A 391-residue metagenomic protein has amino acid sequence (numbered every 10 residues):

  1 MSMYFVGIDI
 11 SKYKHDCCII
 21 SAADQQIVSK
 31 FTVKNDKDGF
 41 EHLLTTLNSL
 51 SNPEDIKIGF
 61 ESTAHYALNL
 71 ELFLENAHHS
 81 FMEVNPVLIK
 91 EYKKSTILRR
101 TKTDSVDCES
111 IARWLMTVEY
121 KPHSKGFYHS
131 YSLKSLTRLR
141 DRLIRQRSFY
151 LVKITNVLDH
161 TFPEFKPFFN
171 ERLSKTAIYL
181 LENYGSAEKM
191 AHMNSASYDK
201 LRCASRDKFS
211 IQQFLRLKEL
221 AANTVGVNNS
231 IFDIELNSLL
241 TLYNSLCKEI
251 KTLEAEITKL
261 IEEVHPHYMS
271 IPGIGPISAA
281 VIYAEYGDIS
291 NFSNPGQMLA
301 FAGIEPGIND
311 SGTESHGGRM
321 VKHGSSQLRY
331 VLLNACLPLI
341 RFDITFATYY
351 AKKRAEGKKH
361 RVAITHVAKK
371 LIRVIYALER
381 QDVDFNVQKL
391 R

Functional and structural regions predicted by a protein language model:
M1-R391: A detector of single, family-specific signature residues that are central to catalytic or substrate-handling motifs
